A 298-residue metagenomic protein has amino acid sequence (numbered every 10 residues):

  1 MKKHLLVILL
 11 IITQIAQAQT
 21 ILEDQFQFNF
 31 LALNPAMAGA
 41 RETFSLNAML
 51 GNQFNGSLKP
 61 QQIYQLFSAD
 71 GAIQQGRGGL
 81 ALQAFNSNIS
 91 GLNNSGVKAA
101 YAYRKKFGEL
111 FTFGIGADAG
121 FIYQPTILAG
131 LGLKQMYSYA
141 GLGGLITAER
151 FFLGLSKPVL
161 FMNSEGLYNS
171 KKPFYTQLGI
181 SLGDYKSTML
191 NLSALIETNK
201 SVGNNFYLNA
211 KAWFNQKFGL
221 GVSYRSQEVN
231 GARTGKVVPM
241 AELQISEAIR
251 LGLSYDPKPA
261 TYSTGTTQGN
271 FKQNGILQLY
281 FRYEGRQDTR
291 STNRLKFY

Functional and structural regions predicted by a protein language model:
H4-T13: Sec-dependent N-terminal signal peptides
Q14-A18: Sec/Tat signal peptide C-region and signal peptidase I cleavage site
Q19-Y298: Subset of outer-membrane beta-barrel
